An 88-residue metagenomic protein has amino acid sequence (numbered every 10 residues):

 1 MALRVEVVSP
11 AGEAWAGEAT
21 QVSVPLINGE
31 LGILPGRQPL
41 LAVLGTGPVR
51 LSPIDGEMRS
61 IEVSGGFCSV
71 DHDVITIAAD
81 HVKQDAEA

Functional and structural regions predicted by a protein language model:
A2-A88: Compact, glycine-rich, soluble single-domain proteins
